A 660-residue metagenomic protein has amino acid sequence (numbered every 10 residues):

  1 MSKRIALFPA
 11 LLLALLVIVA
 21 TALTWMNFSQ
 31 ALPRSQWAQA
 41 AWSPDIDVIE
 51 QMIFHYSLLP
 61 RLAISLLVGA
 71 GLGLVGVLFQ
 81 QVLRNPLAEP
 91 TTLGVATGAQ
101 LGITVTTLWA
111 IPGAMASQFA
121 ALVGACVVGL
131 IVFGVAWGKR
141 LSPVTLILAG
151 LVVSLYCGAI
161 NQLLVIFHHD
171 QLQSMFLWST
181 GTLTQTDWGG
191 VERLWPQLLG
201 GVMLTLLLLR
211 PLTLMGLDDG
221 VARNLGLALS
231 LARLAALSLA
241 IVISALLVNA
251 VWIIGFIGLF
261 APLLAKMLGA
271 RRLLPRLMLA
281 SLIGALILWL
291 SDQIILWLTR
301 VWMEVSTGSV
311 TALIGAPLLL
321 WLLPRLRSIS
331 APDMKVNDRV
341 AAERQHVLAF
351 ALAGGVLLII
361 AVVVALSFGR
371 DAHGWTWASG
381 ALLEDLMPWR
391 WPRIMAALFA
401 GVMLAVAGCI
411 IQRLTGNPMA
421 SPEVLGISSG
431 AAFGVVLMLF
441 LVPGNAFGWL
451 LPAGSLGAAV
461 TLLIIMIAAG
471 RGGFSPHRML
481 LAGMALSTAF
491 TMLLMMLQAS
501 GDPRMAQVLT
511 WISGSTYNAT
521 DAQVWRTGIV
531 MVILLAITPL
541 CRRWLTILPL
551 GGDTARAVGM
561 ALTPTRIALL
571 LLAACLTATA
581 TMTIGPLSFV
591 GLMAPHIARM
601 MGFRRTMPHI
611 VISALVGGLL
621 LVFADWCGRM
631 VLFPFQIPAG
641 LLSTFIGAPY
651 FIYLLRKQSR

Functional and structural regions predicted by a protein language model:
S2-R660: Alpha-helical transmembrane segments in inner-membrane proteins
